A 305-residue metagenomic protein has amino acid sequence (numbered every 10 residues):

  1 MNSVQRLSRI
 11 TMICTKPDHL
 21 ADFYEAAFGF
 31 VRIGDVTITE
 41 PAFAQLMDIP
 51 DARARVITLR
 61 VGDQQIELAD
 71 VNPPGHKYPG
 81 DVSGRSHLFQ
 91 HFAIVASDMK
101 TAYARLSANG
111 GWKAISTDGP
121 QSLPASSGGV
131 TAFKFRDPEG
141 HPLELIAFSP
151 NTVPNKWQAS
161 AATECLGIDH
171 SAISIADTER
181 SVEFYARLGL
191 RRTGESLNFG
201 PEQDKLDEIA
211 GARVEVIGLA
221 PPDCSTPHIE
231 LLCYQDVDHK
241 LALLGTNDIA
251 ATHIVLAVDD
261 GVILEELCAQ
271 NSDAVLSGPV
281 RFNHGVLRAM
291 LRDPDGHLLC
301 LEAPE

Functional and structural regions predicted by a protein language model:
N2-Q5, I13-H19, A26, V31-T39 (+6 more regions): Vicinal oxygen chelate
S3-V4, A44, D51-A52, G84-S86 (+3 more regions): Short, low-complexity disordered segments enriched in Ser/Pro/Gly and basic
Q5, I38-Q64, G200-S225: C-terminal "cap" of GNAT-fold acetyltransferases
R53-V56, F135-G140, G211-G218, D295-L301: Short, structured secondary-structure boundary patches
R136-D137, I146-E183, T193-S196: Surface-exposed beta-loop interaction hotspot
